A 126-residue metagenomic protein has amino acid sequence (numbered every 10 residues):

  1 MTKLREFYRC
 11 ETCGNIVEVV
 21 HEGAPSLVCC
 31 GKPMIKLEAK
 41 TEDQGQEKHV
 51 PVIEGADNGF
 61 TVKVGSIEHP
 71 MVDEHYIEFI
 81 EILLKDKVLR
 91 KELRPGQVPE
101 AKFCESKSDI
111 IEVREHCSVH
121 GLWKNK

Functional and structural regions predicted by a protein language model:
M1-T12: Intrinsically disordered, low-complexity linker/tail regions enriched in polar/charged residues
F7, I16, S26, R114: Residues immediately within or flanking Cys/His clusters that coordinate Zn2+ in small zinc-binding modules
C10-C13, C29, C117: Short cysteine-rich clusters marking metal-coordination/redox-active sites
V19-G23, L37-K40, N125-K126: Short Cys/His-rich "knuckle" micro-motifs
G23-P33: Cysteine-rich micro-motifs
K63-V64, P99-S106: Exposed aromatic-hydrophobic patches
V64-V72: Short amphipathic, basic-aromatic surface patches that mediate peripheral association with negatively charged
S118-N125: Short acidic/polar inter-strand loop motif in beta-rich domains
